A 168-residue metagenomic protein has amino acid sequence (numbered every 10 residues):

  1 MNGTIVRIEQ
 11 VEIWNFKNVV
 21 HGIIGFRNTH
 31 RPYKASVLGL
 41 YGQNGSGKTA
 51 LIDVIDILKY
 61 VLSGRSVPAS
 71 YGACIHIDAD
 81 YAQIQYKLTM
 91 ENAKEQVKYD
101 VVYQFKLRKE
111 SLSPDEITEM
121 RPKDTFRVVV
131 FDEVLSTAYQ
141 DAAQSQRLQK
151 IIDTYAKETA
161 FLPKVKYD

Functional and structural regions predicted by a protein language model:
M1-I57: Pre-Walker A-like glycine/lysine-rich segment at the N-terminus of P-loop NTPase domains
G3, W14-F16, H30, C74-D78 (+2 more regions): Generic marker of residues within folded, mature protein domains
I5-R7, V20, D80-I84, E95-Y99 (+1 more regions): Residues at beta-strand starts and edge strands
E9, W14, G25-R27, K87-E91 (+2 more regions): A structural detector for beta-sheet-dominated domains
V19-V20, M90-Y99, S136-Q149: Short, surface-exposed beta-strand/loop "edge" segments at domain boundaries and coil↔beta transitions
H30-S36, N92-V97, E110-T125: Short, solvent-exposed loop/turn segments that connect beta-strands within catalytic domains and beta-strand-rich
D53-S113: Conserved P-loop NTP-binding catalytic core
K106-D168: Electropositive, glycine-dotted interaction segments that contact anionic polymers or phosphate-rich ligands
